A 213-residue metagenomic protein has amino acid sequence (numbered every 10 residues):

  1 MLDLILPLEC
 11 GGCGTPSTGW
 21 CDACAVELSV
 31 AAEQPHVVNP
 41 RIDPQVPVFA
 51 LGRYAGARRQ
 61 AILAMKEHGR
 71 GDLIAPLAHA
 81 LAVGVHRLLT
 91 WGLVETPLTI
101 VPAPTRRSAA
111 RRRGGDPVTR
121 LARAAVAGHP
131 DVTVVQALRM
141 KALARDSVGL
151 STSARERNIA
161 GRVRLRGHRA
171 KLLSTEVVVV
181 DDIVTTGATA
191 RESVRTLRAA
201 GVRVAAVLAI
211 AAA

Functional and structural regions predicted by a protein language model:
M1-A213: Glycine-rich phosphate/pyrophosphate-handling loop used in enzymes and phosphotransfer proteins
